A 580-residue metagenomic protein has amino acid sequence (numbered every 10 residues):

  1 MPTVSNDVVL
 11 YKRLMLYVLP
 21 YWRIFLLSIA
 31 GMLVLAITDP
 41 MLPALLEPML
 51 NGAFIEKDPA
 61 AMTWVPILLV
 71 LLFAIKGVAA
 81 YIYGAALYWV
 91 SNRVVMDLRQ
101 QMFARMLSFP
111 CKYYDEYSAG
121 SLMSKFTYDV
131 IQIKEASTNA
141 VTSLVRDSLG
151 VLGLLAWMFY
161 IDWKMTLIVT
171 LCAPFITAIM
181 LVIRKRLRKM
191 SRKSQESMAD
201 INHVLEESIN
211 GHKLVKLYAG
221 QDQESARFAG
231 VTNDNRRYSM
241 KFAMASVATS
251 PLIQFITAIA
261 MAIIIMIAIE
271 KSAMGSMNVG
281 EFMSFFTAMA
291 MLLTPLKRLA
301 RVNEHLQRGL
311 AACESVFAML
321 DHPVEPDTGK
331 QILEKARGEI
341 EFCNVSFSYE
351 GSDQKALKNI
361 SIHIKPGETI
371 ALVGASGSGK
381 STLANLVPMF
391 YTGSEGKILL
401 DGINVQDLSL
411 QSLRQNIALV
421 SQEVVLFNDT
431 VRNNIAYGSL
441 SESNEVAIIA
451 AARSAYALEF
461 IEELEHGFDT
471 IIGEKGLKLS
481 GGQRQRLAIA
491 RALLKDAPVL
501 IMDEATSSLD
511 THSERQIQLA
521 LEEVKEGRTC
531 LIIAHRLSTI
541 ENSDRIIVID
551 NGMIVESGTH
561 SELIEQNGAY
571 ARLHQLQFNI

Functional and structural regions predicted by a protein language model:
S5, F25-A79, F159-K164, G275-V279: Transmembrane helix-loop-helix hairpins at lipid-water interfaces of multipass membrane proteins, especially the type-1
L10, V18, Y83, L87-S91 (+2 more regions): Juxtamembrane loop-to-helix connectors within ABC transporter transmembrane domains
M15, R23, C111-K112, Y128-S137 (+10 more regions): An intracellular "coupling" helix at the cytosolic face of ABC transporter transmembrane type-1 domains
L19, A30, T38-L42, I67 (+5 more regions): Hydrophobic alpha-helical transmembrane segments of ABC transporter permease domains
I55-A61, V65, W157-L171, M244-E314 (+1 more regions): Helix-loop-helix
L72-S91, T142-L149, T170-S194, S208 (+4 more regions): Alpha-helical transmembrane segments of multi-pass membrane proteins
A336-I580: ABC-type nucleotide-binding domain
